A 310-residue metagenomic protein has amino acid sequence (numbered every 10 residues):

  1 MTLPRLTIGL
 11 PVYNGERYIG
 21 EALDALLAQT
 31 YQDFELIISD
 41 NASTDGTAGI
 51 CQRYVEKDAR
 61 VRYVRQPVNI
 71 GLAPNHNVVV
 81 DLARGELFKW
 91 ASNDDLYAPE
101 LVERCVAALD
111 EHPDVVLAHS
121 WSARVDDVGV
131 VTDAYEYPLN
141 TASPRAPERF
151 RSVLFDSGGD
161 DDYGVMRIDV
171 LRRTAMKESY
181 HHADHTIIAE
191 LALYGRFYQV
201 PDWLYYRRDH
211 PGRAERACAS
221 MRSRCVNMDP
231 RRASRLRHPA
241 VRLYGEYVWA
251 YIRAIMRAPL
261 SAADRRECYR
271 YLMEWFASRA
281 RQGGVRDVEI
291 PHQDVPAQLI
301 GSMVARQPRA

Functional and structural regions predicted by a protein language model:
M1-A25: N-proximal low-complexity "stem/linker" segments adjacent to membrane-targeting elements
I8, D81, A142-R224: Conserved nucleotide-sugar donor-binding catalytic segment
G20, D45-R53, E100: Acidic helix N-cap motif at the loop->helix transition within catalytic regions of sugar-transfer enzymes
D24-D33: Short, acidic, metal-binding catalytic loop of nucleotide-sugar glycosyltransferases
D40-G49, V68, S92: A conserved acidic beta->alpha catalytic loop
Q66-A83, L96: Glycine-rich, basic loop-to-helix element that forms the pyrophosphate-binding segment of sugar-nucleotide handling
F88: Short aromatic/hydrophobic "clamp" motif used to bind/position activated sugar donors
E100-A134: Conserved donor NDP-sugar-binding/catalytic core segment of glycosyltransferases
